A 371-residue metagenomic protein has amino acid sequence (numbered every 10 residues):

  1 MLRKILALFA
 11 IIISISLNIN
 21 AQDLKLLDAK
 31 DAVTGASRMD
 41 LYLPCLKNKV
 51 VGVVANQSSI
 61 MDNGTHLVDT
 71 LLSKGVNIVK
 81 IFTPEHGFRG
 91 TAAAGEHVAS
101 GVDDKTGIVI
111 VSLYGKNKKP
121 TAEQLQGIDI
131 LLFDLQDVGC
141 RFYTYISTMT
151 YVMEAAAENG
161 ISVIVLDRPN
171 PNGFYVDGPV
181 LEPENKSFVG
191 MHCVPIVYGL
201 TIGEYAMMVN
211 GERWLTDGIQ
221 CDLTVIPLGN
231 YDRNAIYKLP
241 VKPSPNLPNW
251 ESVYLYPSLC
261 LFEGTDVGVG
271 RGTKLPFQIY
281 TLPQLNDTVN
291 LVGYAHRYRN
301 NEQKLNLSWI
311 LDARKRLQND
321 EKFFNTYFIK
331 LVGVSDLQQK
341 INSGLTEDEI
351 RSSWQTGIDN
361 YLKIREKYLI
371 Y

Functional and structural regions predicted by a protein language model:
M1-K25: Bacterial Sec-dependent N-terminal signal peptides
D31-V76: N-terminal phosphate-binding or glycine-rich loops at protein starts, especially the Walker A/P-loop of NTPases
V79-H86, L166: Short internal beta-strands
G90-G95, I164-K186: Glycine-rich, charge-decorated loop segments at or immediately adjacent to ligand/cofactor-binding or catalytic sites
V98-I128: Glycine-rich oxoanion-binding loops at beta->alpha junctions
D137-M149: Glycine/threonine-rich flexible loop motifs
K186-S258: Conserved anion/nucleotide-ligand pocket segment
P276, T281-Q355: Conserved functional hotspot residues or short segments at active or partner-binding sites across diverse domains
